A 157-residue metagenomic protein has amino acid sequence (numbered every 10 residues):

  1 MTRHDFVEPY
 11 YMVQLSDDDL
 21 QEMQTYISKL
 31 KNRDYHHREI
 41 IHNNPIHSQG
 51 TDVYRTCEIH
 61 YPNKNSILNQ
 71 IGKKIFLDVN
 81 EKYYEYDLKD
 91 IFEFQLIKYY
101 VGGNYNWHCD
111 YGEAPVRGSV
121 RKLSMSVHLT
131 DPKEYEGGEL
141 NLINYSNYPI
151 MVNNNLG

Functional and structural regions predicted by a protein language model:
M1-E85: Non-heme Fe(II)/2-oxoglutarate
L77-G157: Catalytic core of non-heme Fe(II) oxygenases with the double-stranded beta-helix
